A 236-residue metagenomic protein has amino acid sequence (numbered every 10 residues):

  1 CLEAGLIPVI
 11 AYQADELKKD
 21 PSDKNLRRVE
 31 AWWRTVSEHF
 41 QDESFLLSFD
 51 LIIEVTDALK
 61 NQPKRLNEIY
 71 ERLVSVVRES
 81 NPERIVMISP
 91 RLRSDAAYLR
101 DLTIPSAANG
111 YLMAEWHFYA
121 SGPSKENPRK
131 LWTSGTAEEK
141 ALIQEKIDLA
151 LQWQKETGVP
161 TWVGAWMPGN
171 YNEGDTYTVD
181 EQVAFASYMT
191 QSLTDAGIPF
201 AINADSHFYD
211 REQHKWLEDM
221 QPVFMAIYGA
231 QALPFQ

Functional and structural regions predicted by a protein language model:
C1, L6-D20, R28: Aromatic-lined carbohydrate-binding surfaces of glycoside hydrolases
Y12, N25, V29, L92 (+3 more regions): Generic hydrophobic, helix-prone segments enriched in Leu/Val/Ile
A14, M167, S206: Residue-level "edge-of-site" marker
D15, L99, F118, W153 (+2 more regions): Bulky hydrophobic/aromatic packing residues
L17-D20, D57-K60, N170-E173, D210-R211: A short acidic, helix-capping loop that chelates divalent metal ions and anchors anionic groups
D23-L131, T136-E139, E145-G169, D195-A201: Active-site region of glycoside hydrolase catalytic domains
G174-Q236: Aromatic-rich peripheral "rim/lid" segments of glycoside hydrolase catalytic domains that contact and position glycan
